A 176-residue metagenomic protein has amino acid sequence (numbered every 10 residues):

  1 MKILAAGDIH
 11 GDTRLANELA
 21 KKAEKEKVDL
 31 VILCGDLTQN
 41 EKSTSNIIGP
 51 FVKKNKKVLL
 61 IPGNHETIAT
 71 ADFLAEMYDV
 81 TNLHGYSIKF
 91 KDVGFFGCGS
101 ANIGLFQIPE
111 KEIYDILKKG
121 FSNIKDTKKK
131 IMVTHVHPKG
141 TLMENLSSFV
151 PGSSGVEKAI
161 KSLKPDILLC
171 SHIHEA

Functional and structural regions predicted by a protein language model:
M1-L4: Extreme N-terminal starter segment of soluble prokaryotic enzymes
A6, G11-F90: Core catalytic region of metal-dependent phosphoesterases/phosphodiesterases, especially metallo-beta-lactamase-like
I9-H10, T38, H65-E66, A101 (+2 more regions): Catalytic metal-binding/acid-base residues of hydrolase active sites
E24, E66-K158: Conserved catalytic scaffold of divalent metal-dependent phosphoesterases
E26, K53, T127-K128, L163: Structured loop/turn residues at beta-strand edges in well-structured enzyme cores
D29-V31, K128-K130, D166: Conserved acidic residues
I32-L33, F96, T134, C170: Redox-cofactor binding/interface segments in oxidoreductases and associated redox assembly factors
V52, L59, E144-A176: Conserved beta-sheet core of the metallophosphoesterase superfamily
